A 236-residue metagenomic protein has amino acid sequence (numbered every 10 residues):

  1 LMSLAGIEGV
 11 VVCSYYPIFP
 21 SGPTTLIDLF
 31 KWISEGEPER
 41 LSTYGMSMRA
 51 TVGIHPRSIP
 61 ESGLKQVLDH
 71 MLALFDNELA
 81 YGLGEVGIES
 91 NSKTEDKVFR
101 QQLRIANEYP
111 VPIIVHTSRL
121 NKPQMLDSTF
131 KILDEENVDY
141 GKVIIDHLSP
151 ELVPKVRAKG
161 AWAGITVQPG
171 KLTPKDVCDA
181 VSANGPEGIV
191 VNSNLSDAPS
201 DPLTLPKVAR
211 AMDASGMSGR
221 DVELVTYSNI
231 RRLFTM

Functional and structural regions predicted by a protein language model:
L1-Y109, V115, D127-S128, H147-E151: Mid-domain alpha/beta scaffold segments of enzyme catalytic cores
G6, A158-G160, G185: Short, structured coil segments at secondary-structure junctions
S14-P17, V167-L172, L195-S196: Short, acidic/turn-prone active-site loops that include or flank metal/cofactor- and phosphate-binding residues
P20-G22, K171-D179, P199-P202: Short, charged, surface-exposed secondary-structure boundary motifs
S42-Y44, E135-D139, N184-G185, A214-R220: Short helix-capping segments at alpha-helix termini
R100-D179, V190: Catalytic pocket-lining loop regions of alpha/beta-barrel enzymes, especially the amidohydrolase/enolase/GH5 lineages
P186-P202, V222: Short acidic/histidine-rich active-site segments
P206-M236: Mid-to-C-terminal alpha-helical segments outside catalytic/metal-binding sites
